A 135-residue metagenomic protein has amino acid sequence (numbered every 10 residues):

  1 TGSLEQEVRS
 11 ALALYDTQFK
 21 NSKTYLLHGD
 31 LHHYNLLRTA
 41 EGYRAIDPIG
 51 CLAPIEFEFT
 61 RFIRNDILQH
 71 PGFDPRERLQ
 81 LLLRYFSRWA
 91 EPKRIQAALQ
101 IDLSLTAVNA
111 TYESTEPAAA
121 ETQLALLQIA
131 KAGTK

Functional and structural regions predicted by a protein language model:
T1-G29, T39: An alpha-helical support segment within catalytic cores of ATP-dependent transferases
D16, T24-L26, Y43, L52 (+3 more regions): Bulky hydrophobic/aromatic packing residues
H32, G50-C51, D102: Short, solvent-exposed loop/turn segments at secondary-structure junctions
Y34-L36: Hydrophobic residue at the +6 position relative to the catalytic HRD Asp in the kinase catalytic loop
R38-R84, L126-Q128: Active-site Asp-x-Gly
D66, F73-K135: Helix-rich C-terminal or lid/interface subdomains of diverse kinases
